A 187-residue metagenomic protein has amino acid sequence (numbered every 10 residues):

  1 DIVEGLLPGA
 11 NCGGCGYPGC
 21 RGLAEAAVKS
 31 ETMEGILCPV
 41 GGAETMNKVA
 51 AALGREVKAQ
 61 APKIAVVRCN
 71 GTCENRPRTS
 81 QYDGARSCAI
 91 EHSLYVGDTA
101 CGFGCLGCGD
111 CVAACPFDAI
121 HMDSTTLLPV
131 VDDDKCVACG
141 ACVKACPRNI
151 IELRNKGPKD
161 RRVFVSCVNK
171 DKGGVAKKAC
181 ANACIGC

Functional and structural regions predicted by a protein language model:
D1-P129, D133-C187: Ferredoxin-type iron-sulfur electron-transfer modules and their immediate structural context
